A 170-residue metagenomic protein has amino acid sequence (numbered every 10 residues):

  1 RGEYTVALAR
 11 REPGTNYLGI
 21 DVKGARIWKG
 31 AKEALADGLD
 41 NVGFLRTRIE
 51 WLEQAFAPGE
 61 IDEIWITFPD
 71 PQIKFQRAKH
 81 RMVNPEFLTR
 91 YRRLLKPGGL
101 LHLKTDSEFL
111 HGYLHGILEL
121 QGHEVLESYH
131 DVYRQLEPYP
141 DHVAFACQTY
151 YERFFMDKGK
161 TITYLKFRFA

Functional and structural regions predicted by a protein language model:
R1-G2: Conserved SAM/SAH-binding loop
L8, G30-A31: Conserved SAM-binding loop
L8, T15-L18: Short beta-strand element of Class I
K23: Conserved SAM/SAH-binding beta-strand->alpha-helix loop
A31-E63: S-adenosyl-L-methionine
R81-L100: A short glycine-rich, Lys/Arg-flanked "PGG" loop and its adjoining helix->strand segment in the class I
G116-A170: Class I S-adenosyl-L-methionine
